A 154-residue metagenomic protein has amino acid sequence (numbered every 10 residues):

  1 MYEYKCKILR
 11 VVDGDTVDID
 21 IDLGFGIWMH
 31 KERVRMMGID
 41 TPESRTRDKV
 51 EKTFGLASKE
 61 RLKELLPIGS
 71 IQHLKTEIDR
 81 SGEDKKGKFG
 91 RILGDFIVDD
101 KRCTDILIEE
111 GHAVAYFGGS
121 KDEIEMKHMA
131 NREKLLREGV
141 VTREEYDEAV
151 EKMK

Functional and structural regions predicted by a protein language model:
M1-K154: Small beta-barrel nucleic-acid-binding modules, primarily SNase/OB-fold domains and secondarily Tudor-like barrels
